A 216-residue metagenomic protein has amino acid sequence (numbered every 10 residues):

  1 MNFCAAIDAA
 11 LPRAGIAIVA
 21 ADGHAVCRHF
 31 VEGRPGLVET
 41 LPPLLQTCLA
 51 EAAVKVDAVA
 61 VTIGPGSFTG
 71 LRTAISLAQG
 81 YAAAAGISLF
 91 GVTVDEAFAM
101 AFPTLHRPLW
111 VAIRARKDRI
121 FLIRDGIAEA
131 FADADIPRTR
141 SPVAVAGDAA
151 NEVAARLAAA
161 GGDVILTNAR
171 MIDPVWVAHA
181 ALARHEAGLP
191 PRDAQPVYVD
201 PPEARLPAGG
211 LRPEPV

Functional and structural regions predicted by a protein language model:
M1-A25, R34-E39, F90-V216: Oxyanion-binding and handling regions
E32-C48: N-terminal phosphate-binding loop and adjacent alpha-helix
L45, A78, D95, A99: Generic structural marker for isolated residues within well-ordered, non-membrane alpha-helices of soluble domains
L45-A58, I136-R140: Phosphate/pyrophosphate-binding loops at sites that engage ATP/ADP/AMP, CoA/4′-phosphopantetheine, polyphosphate
Q46-T47, A83, H179-A183: Short glycine/serine- and small hydrophobic-enriched flexible loop segments
A58-L89, V94: DPxDG-like acidic metal-binding loop motif
